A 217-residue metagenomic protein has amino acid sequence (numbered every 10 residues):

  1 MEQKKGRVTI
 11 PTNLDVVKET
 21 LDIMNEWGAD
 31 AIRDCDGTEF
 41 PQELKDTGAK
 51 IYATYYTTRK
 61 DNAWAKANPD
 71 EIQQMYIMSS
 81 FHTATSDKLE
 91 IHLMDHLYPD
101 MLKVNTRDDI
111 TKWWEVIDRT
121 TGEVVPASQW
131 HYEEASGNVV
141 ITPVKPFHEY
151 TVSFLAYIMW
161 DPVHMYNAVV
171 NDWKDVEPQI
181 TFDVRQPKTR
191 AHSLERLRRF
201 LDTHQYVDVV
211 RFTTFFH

Functional and structural regions predicted by a protein language model:
M1-H217: Glycan-processing catalytic domains of CAZymes
